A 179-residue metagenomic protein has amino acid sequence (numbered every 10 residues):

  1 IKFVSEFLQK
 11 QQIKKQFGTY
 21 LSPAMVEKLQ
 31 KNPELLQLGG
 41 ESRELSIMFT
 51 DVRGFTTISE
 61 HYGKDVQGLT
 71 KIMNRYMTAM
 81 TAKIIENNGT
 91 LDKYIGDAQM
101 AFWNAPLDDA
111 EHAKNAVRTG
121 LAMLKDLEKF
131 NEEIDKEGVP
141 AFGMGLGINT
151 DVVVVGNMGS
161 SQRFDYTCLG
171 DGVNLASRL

Functional and structural regions predicted by a protein language model:
I1-R43, T57-E60, K64-Q67, K71: Regulatory cytosolic signal-relay segments
K2-F3, Q30-N32, Y76-M77, F130 (+2 more regions): Short secondary-structure boundary micro-motifs
Q11, K15, T19, P23-A24 (+12 more regions): Feature representing long, continuous alpha-helical segments
V26, Q30-L35, E60-G63, T81 (+4 more regions): Two-component transmitter module helix at the DHp-CA junction of histidine kinases
L36-R118, Y166: Catalytic NTP-binding/metal-coordinating core of nucleotidyl cyclase/transferase enzymes
K83-N115, K129-V173: Catalytic core of nucleotidyl cyclases, primarily class III adenylyl/guanylyl cyclases
